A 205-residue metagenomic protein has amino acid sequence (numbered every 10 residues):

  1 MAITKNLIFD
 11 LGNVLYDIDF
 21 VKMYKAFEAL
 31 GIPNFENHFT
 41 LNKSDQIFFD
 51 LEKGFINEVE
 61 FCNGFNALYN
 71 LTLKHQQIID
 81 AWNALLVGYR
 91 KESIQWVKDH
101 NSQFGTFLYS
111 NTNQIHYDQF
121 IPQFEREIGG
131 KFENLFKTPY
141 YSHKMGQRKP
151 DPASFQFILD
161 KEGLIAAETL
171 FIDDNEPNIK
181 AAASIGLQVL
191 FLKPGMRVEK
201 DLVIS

Functional and structural regions predicted by a protein language model:
A2-I3, F120-S205: Asp-based, Mg2+/Mn2+-dependent phosphohydrolase catalytic module
A2-K91, S102: N-terminal helical cap/lid subdomain that shapes the substrate entry/recognition surface in HAD-like hydrolases
I8, Y109, F171-I172: Generic enzyme active-site microenvironment
D10-N13, G54, L108, P139 (+1 more regions): Generic structural signal for small/hydrophobic residues in well-ordered secondary structure, especially within
V14-L15, F20-K22, T112-H116, M145-G146 (+2 more regions): Short, solvent-exposed loop/turn segments at secondary-structure junctions
K22-K25, Q46, E60, G64 (+8 more regions): Alpha-helical elements of Rossmann-like donor-binding domains used by nucleotide-donor carbohydrate transfer enzymes
T40-N42, F107-N113, E133-M145: A short, structured active-site edge motif that brings together acidic residues
H75-F124: Substrate-recognition element of Asp-dependent hydrolases with the DxDx(T/V) motif
